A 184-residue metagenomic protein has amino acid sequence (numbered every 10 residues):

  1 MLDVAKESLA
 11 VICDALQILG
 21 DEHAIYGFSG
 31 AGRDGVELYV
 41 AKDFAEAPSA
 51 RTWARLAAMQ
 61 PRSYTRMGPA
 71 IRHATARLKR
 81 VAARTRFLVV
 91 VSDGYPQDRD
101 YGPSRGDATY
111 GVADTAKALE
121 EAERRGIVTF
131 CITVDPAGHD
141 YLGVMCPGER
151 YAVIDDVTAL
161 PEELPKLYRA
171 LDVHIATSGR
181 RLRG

Functional and structural regions predicted by a protein language model:
M1-G184: Acidic, glycine-rich A-domain
